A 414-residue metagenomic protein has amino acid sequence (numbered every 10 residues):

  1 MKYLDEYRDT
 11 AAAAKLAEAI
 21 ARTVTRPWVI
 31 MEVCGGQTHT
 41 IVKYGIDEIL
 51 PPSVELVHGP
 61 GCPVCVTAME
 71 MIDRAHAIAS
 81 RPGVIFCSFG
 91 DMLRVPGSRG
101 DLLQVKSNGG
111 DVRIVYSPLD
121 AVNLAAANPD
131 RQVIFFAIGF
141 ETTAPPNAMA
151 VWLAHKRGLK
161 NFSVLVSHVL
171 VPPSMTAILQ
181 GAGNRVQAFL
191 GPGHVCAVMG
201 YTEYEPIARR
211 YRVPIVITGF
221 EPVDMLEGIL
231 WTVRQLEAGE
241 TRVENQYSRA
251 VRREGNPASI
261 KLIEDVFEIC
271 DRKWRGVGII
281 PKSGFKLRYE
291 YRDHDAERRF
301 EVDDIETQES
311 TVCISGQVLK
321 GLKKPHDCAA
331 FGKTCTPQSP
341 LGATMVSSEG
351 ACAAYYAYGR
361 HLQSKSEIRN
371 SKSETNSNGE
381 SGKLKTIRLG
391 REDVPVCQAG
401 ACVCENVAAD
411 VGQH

Functional and structural regions predicted by a protein language model:
M1-D130, A144, A148, A154-R157 (+4 more regions): Metallocofactor- and cofactor-centric catalytic cores in central/energy metabolism, strongly enriched
E6, C65, F136, F140 (+6 more regions): Hydrophobic alpha-helical scaffolding
P27-I30, N161-F162, A238-S248, W274-R275 (+2 more regions): Flexible, glycine/charged-enriched surface loops at secondary-structure junctions
M71-R74, A126-V133, A177-A182, Y204-P206 (+1 more regions): Short, surface-exposed amphipathic charged segments that create phosphate/polyanion-binding patches used for binding
F136, F140-E203: Phosphate/pyrophosphate-binding betaalpha-module
L165, G183-R252: A conserved active-site cap/scaffold subdomain adjacent to cofactor or substrate pockets
L226-Q317: Internal helical hairpin/lid segments
Q363-D393, C404, A409-H414: Short, basic, low-complexity termini and linkers enriched in Ser/Thr/Gly/Pro that act as targeting/leader peptides
